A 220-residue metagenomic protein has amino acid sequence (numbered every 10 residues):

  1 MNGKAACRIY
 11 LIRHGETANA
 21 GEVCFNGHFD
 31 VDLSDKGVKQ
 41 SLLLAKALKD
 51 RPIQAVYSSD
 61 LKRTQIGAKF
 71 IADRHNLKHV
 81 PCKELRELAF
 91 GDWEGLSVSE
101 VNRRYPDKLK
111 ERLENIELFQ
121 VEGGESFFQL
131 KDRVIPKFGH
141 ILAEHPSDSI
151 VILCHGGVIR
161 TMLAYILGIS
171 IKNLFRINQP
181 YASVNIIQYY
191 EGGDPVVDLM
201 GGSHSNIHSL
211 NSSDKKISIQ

Functional and structural regions predicted by a protein language model:
M1-C7, L77, F90-R103, A143-D148 (+1 more regions): Acidic, low-complexity terminal tails and accessory targeting/binding regions of phosphate-metabolizing enzymes
G3-K4, L42-L109: Phosphate-coordination/substrate-recognition cap region in phosphate-metabolizing enzymes
Y10, E16-G67, Q120-I135: Loop-to-helix element that buttresses phosphate recognition and phosphoryl-transfer chemistry
T17, V158-I159: Short active-site segment of divalent metal-dependent hydrolases/proteases that encodes the spacing between
R51-A55, A143-I150: Surface-exposed helix-capping loop/turn segments at secondary-structure junctions
F70, T161-Y165: Active-site signature of alpha/beta-hydrolase-fold catalytic machinery across serine- and Asp/Cys-nucleophile hydrolases
H155: Short basic (Lys/Arg) and small-residue
